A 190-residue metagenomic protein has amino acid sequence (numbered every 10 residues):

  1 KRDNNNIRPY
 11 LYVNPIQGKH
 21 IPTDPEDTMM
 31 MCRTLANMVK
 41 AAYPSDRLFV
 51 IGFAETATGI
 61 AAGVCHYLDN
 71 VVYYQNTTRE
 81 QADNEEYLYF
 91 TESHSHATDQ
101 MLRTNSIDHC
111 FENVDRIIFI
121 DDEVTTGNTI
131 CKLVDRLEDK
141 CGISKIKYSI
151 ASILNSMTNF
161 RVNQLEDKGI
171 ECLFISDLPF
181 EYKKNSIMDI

Functional and structural regions predicted by a protein language model:
K1-I190: PRPP-associated nucleotide enzymes
